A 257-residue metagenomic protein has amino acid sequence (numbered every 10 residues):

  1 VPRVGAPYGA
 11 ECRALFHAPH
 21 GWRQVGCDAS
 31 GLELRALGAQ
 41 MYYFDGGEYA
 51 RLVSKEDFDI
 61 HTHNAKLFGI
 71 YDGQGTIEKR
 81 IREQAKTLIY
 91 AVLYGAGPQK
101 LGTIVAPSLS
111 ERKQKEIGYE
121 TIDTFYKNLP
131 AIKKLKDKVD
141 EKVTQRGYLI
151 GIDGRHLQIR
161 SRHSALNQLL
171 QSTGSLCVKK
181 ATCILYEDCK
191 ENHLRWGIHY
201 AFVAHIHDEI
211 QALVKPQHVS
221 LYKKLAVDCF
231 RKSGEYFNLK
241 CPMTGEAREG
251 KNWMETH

Functional and structural regions predicted by a protein language model:
V1-T76, L135-Q211, K224-S233: Acidic, glycine-rich two-metal-ion catalytic cores of nucleic acid-processing enzymes
L37, N64, Q84-L93, T121-F125 (+1 more regions): Short alpha-helical scaffolding segments that buttress acidic/His motifs in well-ordered protein cores
Y49-A50, G69-Q84, L109-D123, K134 (+1 more regions): Short, surface-exposed acidic
I77-A91, G197-A201: Alpha-helical scaffolds flanking conserved acidic
E83, V203-E209, K240-P242: Short Gly/Ser/Thr- and Asp/Glu-enriched loop/turn motifs at secondary-structure junctions
Q99-S110, Q114, I210-V227: Catalytic palm subdomain of template-directed nucleic-acid polymerases, centered on the conserved carboxylate motif
K100-L101, K179, G245: Helix-rich, typically C-terminal accessory recognition domains appended to large enzymatic cores
T121-K136, Q217-H257: Polymerase palm active-site segment centered on the conserved acidic dipeptide of motif C
